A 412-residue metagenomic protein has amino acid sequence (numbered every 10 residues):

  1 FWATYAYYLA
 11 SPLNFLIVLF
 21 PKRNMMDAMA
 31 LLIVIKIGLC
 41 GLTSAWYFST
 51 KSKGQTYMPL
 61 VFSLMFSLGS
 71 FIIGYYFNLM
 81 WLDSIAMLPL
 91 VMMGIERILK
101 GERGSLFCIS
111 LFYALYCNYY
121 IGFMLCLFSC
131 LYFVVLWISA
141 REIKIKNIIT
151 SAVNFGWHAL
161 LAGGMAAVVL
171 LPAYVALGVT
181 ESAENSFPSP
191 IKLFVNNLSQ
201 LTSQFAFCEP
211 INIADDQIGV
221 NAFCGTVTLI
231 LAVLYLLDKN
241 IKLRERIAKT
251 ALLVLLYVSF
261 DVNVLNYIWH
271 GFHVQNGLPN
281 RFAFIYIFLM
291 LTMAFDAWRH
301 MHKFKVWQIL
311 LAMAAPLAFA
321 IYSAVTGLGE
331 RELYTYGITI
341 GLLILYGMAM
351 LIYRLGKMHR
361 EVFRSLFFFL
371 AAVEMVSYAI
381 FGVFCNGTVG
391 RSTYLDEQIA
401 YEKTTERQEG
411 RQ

Functional and structural regions predicted by a protein language model:
T4, L9-L31, C40: Juxtamembrane segments of multi-pass membrane glycosylation machinery that transfer sugars from lipid-linked donors
A6, P12, S151-N154, H158-K239 (+6 more regions): Periplasmic/ER-lumenal interhelical loops and adjacent helix-loop junctions in multi-pass membrane proteins
L19-M25, L68-G74, S110-Y116, L177-I191 (+1 more regions): Membrane-interface interhelical loops and short amphipathic "cap" helices that link adjacent transmembrane segments
I33-K51, T56-S139, N154-Y174, V179 (+2 more regions): Membrane-embedded helix bundles of polyisoprenyl
C40-F48, M87-L99, L127-V135, L229-L236 (+2 more regions): Transmembrane alpha-helical segments
E102, I121, I247-V264, H273-Y401: Contiguous transmembrane helix-bundle modules in multi-pass membrane proteins
A140-S151: Membrane-interfacial, low-structure loops and terminal tails that flank and connect transmembrane helices in multi-pass
E406-Q412: Short periplasmic/luminal acceptor-recognition loop of GT-C membrane glycosyltransferases, typified by
